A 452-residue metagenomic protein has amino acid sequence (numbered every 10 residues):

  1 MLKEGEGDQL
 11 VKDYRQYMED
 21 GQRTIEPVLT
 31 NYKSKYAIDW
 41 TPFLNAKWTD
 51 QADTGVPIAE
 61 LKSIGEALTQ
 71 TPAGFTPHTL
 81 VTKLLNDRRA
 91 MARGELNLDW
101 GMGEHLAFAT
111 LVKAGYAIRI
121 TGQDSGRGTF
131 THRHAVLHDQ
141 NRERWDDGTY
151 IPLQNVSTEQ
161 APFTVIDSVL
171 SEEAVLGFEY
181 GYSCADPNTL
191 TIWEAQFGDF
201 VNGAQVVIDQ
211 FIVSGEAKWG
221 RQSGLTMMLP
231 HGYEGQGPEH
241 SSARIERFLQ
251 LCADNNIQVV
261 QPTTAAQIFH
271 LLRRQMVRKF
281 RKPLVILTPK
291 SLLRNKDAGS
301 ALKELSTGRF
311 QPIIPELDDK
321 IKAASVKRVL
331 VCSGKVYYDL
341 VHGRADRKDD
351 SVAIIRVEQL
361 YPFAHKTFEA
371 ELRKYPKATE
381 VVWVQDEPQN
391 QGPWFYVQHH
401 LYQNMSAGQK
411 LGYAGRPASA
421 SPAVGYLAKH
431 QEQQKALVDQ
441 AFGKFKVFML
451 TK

Functional and structural regions predicted by a protein language model:
M1-K452: Flexible, glycine-rich loop/tail regions that form catalytic "lids" or insertion modules at the edges of active sites
